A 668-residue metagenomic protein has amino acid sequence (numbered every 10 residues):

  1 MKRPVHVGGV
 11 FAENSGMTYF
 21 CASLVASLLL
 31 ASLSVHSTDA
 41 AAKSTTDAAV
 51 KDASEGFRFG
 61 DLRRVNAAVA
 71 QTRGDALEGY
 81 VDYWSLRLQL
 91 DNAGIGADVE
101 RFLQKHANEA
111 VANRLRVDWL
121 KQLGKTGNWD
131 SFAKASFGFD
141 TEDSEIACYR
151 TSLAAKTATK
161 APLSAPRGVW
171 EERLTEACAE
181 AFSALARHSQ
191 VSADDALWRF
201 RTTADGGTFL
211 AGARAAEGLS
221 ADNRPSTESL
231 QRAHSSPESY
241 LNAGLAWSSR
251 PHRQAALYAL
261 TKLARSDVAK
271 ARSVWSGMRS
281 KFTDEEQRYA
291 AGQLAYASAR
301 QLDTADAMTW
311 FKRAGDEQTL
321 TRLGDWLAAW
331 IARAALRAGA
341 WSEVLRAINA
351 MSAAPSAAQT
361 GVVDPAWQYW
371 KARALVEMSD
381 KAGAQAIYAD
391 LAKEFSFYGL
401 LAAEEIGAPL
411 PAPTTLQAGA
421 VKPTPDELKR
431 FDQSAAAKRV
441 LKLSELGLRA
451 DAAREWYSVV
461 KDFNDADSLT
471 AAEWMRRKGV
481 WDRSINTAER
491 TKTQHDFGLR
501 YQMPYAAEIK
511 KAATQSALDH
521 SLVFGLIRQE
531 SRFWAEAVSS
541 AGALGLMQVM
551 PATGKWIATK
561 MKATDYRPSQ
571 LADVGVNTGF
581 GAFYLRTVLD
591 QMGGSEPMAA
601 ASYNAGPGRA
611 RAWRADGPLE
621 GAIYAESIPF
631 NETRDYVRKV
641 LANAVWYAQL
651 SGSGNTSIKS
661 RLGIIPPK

Functional and structural regions predicted by a protein language model:
C21-S34: Bacterial N-terminal signal peptides
A41-A49, G60-D61, G74-V81, A93-I95 (+18 more regions): Generic helix N-cap/helix-start motif at coil->alpha-helix transitions
A53, V81, L86-R87, L120 (+10 more regions): Conserved small-residue packing positions in alpha-helical repeats and bundles
R64-A68, G94-Q104, W129-G138, K160-E171 (+10 more regions): Alpha-helical repeat scaffolds
D75, Y83, G277-S280, Q287 (+6 more regions): Catalytic glycan-binding domains that act on GlcNAc-containing polysaccharides
L86-R87, L103, R116-K121, G292-T304 (+1 more regions): Alpha-helical adaptor scaffolds
